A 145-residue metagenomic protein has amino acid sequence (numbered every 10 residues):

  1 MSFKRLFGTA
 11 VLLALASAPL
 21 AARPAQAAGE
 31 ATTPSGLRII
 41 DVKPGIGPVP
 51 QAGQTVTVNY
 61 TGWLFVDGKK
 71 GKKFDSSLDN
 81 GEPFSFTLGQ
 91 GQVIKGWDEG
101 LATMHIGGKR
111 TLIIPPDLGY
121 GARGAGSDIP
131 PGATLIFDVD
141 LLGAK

Functional and structural regions predicted by a protein language model:
S2-K145: Cross-family detector of peptidyl-prolyl cis-trans isomerase
